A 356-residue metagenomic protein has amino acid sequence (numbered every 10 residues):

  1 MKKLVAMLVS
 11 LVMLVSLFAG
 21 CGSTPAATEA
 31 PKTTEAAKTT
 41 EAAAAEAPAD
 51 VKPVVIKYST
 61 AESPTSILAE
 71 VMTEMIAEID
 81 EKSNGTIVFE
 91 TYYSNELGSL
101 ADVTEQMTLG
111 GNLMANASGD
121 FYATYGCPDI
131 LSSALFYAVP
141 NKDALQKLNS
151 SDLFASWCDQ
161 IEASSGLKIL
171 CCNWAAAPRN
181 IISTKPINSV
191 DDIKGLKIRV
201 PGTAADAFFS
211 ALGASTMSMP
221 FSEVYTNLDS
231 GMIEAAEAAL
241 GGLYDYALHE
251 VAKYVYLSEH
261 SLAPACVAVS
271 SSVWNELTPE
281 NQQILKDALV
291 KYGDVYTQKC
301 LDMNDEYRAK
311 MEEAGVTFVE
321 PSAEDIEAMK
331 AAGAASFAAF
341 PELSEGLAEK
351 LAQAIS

Functional and structural regions predicted by a protein language model:
M1, M13, P25-A49: Intrinsically disordered, low-complexity repeat and linker tracts
M1-V9: Positively charged n-region of N-terminal signal peptides that target proteins for export
V12-M13, I67: Alpha-helical transmembrane segments and their juxtamembrane interfaces
S16-G20: C-terminal motif of bacterial Sec signal peptides marking the signal peptidase cleavage site
G22-P25, K32, A47-A144, L153 (+1 more regions): N-terminal secretory/targeting leader peptides
